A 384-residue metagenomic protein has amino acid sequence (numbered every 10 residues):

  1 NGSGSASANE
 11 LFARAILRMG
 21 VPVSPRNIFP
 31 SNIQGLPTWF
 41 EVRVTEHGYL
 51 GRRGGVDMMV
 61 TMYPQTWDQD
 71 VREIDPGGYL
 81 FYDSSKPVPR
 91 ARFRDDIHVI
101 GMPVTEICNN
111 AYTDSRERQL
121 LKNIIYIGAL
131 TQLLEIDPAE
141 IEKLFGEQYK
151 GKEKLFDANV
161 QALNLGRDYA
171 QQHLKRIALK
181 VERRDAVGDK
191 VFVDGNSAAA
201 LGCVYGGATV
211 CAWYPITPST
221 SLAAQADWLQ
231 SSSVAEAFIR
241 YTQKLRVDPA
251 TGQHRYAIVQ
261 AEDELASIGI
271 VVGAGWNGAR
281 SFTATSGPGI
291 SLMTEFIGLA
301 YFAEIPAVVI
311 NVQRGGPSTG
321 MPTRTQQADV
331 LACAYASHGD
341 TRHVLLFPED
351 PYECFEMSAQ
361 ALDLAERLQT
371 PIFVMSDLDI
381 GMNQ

Functional and structural regions predicted by a protein language model:
G2-G206, V210-A212: Active-site cofactor/cluster-binding pocket
S3-G4, E10, R14-A15, M19-V21 (+4 more regions): Thiamine diphosphate
A6, R52, Q69-D70, R90-A91 (+6 more regions): Short helix/loop capping segments that flank catalytic or ligand/cofactor-binding pockets
I28-P30, S85-P87, V104-T105, I216 (+4 more regions): Short, ordered loop/turn segments at secondary-structure junctions
M59-T61, M102, I127, R324-F373 (+1 more regions): Conserved thiamine diphosphate
T61, F81-D83, P103, T285 (+3 more regions): Short beta-strand segments
Q69-E73, I270, E295-F296, Q360: A short acidic, amphipathic alpha-helical/loop segment
F192-G206, M357-Q384: Flexible, low-complexity linker and terminal segments
